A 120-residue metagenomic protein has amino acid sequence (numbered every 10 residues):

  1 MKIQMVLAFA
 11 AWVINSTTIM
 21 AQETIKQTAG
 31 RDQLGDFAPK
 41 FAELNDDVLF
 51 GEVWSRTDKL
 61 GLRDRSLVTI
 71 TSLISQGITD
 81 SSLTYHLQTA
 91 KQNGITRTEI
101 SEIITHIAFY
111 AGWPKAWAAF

Functional and structural regions predicted by a protein language model:
K2-A8: Sec-dependent signal peptide recognition, specifically the positively charged N-region followed immediately by
I19-R65, S75-G77, T84, Q88-Q92 (+1 more regions): Acidic, glycine/proline-rich low-complexity segments that act as flexible tails and inter-domain linkers
D64-I74, L83, I100-I104: Short, structured motif recognition centered on aromatic/hydrophobic residues
Q88, T105-A108: Short amphipathic alpha-helical surface patches that mediate protein-protein
I95-T98: Compact alpha-helical subdomains of small soluble proteins
I107-A111, A119: C-terminal binding/interaction regions
